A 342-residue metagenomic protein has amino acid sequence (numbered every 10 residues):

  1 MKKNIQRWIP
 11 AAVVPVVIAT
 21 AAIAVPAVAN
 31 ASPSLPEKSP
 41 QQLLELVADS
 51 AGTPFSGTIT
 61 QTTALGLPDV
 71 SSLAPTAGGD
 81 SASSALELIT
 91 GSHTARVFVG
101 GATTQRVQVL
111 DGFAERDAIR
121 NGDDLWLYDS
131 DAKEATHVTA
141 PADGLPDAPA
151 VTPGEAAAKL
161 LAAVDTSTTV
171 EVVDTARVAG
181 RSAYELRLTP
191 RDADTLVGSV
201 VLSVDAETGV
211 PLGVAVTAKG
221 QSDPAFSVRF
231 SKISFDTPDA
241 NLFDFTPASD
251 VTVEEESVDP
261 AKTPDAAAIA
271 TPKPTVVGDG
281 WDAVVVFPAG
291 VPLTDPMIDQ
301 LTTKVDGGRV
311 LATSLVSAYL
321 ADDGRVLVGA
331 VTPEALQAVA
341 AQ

Functional and structural regions predicted by a protein language model:
M1-P15: N-terminal export and membrane-targeting signals
K2-Q6, A21-A132, E171, E185 (+3 more regions): N-terminal mature ectodomain segment of secretory-pathway/periplasmic proteins
S34-D49, T62-A64, D69-G78, D147-T152 (+2 more regions): N-terminal low-complexity, Pro/Thr-rich disordered segments that flank secretion/membrane-targeting signals
Q108, E171-V251: Gly/Pro-enriched, hydrophobic low-complexity segments that function as extracytoplasmic propeptides/linkers
W126-T136, A215-S227, S231-D244, V326-Q342: A short, surface-exposed interaction/processing loop segment used at functional sites
S130-G154: Acidic/charged, solvent-exposed loop-and-adjacent secondary-structure segments enriched in E/D, K/R, S/T, and G/P
P141-A142, T189, A218, P333: A generic structural motif
L242-R325, A330-A341: Accessory, solvent-exposed terminal regions and/or long lumenal/extracellular loops of proteins
